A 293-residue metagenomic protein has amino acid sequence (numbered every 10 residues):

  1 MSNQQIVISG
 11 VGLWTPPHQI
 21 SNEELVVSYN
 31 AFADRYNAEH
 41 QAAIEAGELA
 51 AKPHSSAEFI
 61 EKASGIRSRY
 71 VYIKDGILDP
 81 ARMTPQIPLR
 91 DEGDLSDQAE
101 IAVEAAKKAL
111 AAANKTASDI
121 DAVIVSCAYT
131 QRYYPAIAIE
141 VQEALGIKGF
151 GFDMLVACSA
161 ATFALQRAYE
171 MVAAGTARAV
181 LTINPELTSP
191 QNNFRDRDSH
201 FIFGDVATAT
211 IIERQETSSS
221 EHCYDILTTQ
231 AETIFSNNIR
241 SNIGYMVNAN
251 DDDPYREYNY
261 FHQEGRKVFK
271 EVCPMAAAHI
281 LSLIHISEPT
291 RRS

Functional and structural regions predicted by a protein language model:
M1-L95, D196-P274, A278, S282: Condensing-enzyme catalytic core mediating Claisen C-C bond formation in acyl metabolism
S9-G12, S126, L155, V180-E186 (+1 more regions): Short beta-strand segments
Q19-I20, Y134-I137, L165-Q166, Q191-R197 (+1 more regions): Short acidic, glycine/serine/threonine-rich loops at helix termini
A57, E61-R82, L89, G93-S96 (+1 more regions): Conserved catalytic cysteine-centered active-site region of acyl-thioester-dependent Claisen-condensing enzymes
A99-K108, A112-A113, A128: Hydrophobic alpha-helical hairpins/lids featuring a short glycine-rich hinge
T116-A122, F150, R178-A179, R291: Short acidic capping loops at alpha-helix termini that bridge into adjacent secondary structure
T176-A207: Flexible, glycine-rich active-site loops centered on histidine and acidic residues that chelate a metal or position
H285-S293: Single conserved hydrophobic/aromatic residue that forms the stacking wall/gate of nucleotide- or nucleobase-binding
